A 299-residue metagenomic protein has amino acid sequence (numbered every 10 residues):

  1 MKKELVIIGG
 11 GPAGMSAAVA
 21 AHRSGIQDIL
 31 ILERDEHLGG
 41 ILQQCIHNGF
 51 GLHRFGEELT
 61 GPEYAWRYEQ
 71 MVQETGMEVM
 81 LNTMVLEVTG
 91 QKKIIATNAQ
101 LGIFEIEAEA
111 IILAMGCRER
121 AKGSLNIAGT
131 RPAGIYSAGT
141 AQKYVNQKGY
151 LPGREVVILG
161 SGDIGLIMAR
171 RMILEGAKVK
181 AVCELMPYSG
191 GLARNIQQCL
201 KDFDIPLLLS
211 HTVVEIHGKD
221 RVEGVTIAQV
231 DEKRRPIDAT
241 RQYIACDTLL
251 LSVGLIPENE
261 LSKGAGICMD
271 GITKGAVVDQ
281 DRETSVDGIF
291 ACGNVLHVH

Functional and structural regions predicted by a protein language model:
M1-H299: Residues forming the flavin
